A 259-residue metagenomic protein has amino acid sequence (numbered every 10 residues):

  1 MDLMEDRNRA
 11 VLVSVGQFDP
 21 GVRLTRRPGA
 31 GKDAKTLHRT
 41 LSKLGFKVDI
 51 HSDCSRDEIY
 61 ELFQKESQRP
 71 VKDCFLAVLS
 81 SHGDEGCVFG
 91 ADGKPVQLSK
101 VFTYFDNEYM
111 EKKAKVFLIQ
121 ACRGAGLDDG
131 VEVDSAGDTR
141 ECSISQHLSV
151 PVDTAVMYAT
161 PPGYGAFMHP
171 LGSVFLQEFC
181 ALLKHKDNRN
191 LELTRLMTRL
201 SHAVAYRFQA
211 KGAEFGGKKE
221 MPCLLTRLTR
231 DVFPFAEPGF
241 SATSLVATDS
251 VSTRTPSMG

Functional and structural regions predicted by a protein language model:
M1-G259: Cysteine endopeptidase catalytic domains of the caspase/legumain-like
